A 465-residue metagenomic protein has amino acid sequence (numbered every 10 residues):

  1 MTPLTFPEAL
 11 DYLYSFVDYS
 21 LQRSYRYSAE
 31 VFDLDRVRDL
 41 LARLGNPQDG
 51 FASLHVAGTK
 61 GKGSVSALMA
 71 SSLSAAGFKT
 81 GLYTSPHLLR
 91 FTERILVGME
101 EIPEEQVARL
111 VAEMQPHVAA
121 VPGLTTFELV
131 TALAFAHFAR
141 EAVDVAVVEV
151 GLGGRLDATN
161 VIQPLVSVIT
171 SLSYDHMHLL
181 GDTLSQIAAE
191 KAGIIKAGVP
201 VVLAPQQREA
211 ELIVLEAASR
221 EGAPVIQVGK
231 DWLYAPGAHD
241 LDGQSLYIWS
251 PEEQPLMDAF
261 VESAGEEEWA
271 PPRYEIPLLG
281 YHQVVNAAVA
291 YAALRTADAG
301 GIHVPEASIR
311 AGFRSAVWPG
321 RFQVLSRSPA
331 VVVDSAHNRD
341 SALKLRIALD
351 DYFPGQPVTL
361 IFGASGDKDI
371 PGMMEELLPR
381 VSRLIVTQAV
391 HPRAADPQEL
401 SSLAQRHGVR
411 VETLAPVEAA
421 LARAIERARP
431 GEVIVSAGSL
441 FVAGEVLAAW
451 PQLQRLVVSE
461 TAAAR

Functional and structural regions predicted by a protein language model:
M1-Y27: Charged, amphipathic alpha-helical linker segments immediately N-terminal to NTP-binding catalytic cores
L21-L34, R38-S53, A75-I162, H178-G181 (+2 more regions): ATP-dependent carboxylate-amine ligase catalytic core
S64-L68: Hydrophobic positions on the alpha1 helix immediately C-terminal to the Walker A/P-loop
Y83, P200-P205, T359-F362, S382-V390: Short internal beta-strands
P86, V130-L179, L212-A270: Extended acidic/charged loop-beta regions that coordinate divalent cations and stabilize anionic phosphate/carboxylate
V145-V150, D157-V168, L172-Y174, Q186 (+1 more regions): Nucleotide phosphate-binding/pyrophosphate-handling subdomain across enzymes that bind or process nucleotide phosphates
Q207-A217, G222, A330-V333, R339 (+1 more regions): C-terminal helical cap/extension that packs against the catalytic core of soluble nucleotide-cofactor enzymes
A389-H391, R455-R465: Short, flexible loop segments at boundaries between secondary-structure elements
